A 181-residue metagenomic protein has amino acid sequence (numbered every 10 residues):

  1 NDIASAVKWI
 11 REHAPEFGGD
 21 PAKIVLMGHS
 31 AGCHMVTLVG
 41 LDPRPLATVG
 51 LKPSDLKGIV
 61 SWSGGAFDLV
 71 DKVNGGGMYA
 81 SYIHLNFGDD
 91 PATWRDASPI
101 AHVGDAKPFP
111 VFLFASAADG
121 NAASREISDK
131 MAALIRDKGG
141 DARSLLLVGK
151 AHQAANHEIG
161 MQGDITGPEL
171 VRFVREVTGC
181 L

Functional and structural regions predicted by a protein language model:
N1-L181: Alpha/beta-hydrolase superfamily serine-hydrolase fold, recognizing
